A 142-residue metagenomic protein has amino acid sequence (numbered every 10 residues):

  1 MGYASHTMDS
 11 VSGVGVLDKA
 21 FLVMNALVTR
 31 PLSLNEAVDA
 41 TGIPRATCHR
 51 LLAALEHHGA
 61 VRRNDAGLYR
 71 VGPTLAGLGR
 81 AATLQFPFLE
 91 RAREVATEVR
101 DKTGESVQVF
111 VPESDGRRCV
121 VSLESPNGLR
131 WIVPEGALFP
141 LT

Functional and structural regions predicted by a protein language model:
G2-Q85, L89: N-terminal helix-turn-helix
R70-T142: Amphipathic alpha-helical effector-binding/dimerization core of metabolite-sensing transcriptional regulators
